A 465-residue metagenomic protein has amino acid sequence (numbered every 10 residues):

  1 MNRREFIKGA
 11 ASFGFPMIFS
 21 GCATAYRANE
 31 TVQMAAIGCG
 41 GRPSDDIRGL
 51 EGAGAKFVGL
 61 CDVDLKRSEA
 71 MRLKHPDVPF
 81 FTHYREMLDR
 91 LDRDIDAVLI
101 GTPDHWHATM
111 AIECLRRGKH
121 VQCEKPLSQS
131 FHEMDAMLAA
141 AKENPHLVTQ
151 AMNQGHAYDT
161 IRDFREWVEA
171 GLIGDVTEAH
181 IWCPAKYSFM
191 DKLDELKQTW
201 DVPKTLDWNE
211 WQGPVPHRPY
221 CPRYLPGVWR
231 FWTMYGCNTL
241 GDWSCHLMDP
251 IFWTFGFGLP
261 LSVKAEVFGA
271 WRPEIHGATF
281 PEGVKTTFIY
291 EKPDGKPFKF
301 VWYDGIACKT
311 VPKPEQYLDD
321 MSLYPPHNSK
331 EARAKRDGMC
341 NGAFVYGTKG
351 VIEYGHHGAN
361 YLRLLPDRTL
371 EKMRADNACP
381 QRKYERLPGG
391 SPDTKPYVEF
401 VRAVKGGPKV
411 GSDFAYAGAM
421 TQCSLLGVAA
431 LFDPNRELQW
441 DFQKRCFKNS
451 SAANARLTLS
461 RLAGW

Functional and structural regions predicted by a protein language model:
M1-G14: N-terminal secretory signal peptides and thylakoid transit peptides that target proteins across membranes
I18-A53: C-terminal segment of N-terminal export signals and the immediately downstream linker at the start of the mature
F57-M71: NAD(P)-binding Rossmann-fold cofactor-contacting core
M71-V78, A140: Short, conserved SAM-binding/catalytic segment of Class I S-adenosyl-L-methionine-dependent methyltransferases
P79-I95, I100: A structured beta-alpha segment of the ubiquitous adenosine-cofactor-binding alpha/beta core
P103-D104, A108-H156, G171, N435: Beta-strand-loop-alpha-helix segment that lines the small-molecule cofactor/substrate pocket of alpha/beta enzymes
D163, D175, H180-A185, F189-A415 (+1 more regions): Contiguous beta-strand/loop segments that form the cofactor/metal-binding neighborhood of enzyme cores
